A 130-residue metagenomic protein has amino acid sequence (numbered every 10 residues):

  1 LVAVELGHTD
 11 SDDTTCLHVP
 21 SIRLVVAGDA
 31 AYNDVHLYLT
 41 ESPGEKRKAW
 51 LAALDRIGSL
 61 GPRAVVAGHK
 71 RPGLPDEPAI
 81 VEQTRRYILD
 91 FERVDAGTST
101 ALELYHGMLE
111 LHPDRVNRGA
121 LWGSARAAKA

Functional and structural regions predicted by a protein language model:
V4-E82, R86-D90: Metallo-beta-lactamase
G58-A64, R71-A130: Accessory terminal helices/loops
